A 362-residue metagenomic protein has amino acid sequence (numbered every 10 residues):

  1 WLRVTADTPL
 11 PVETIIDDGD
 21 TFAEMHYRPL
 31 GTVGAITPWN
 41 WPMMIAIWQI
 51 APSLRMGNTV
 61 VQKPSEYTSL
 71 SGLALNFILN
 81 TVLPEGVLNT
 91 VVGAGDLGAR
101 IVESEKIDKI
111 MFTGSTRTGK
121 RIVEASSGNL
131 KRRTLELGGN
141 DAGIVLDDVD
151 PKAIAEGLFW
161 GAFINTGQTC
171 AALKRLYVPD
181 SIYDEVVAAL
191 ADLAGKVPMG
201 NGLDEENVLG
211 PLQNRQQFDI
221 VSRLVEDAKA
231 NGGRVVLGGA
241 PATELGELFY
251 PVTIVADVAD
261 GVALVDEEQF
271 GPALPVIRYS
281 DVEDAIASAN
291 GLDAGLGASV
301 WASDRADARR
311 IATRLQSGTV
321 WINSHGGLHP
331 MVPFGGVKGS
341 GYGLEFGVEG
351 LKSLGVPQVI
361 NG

Functional and structural regions predicted by a protein language model:
W1-P11: Long amphipathic alpha-helix in the N-terminal Rossmann-like dinucleotide-binding domain of NAD(P)-dependent
E13-A153, Y279: Rossmann-like NAD(P) dinucleotide-binding subdomain of oxidoreductase/dehydrogenase enzymes
G57, L88, I110, G139 (+6 more regions): Residue-level signal for inorganic ion chemistry
T59-V61, V235, T319: A short hydrophobic/small-residue beta-strand
L73, F77, T81, A99 (+8 more regions): Replace "anionic and nucleotidyl ligands
S104, L137-G139, C170-A171, E205-E206 (+2 more regions): Short glycine-enriched loop/turn motifs at secondary-structure junctions
I107, I144, P198-M199, V225 (+3 more regions): Conserved C-terminal structural/oligomerization subdomain of aldehyde/semialdehyde dehydrogenase
R117-A259, I322: ALDH superfamily catalytic-core signature
